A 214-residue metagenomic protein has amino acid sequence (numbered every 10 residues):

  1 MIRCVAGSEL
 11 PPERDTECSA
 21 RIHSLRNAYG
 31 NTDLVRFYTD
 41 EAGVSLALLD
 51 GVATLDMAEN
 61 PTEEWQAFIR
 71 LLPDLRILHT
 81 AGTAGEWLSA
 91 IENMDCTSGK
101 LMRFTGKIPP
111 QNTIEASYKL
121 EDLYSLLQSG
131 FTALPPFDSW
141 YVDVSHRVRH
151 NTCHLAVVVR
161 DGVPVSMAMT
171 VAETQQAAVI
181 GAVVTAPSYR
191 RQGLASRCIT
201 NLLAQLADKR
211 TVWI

Functional and structural regions predicted by a protein language model:
M1-R21, L101, G106-S139: Short amphipathic alpha-helix that is part of the acyltransferase structural core
I2, A20-P73, S166-G181: Conserved donor-binding loop and adjoining core beta-sheet/short helix segment in diverse acyl/aminoacyl transferases
E17-N27, L78-G82, P135-V144: A short, aromatic/hydrophobic, helix- or strand-capping loop or linear motif that either lines the entrance/gate
D33, L75, C153, D208-T211: Short, high-confidence coil segments that cap the C-terminus of an alpha-helix and link into the following beta-strand
R36-D40, L155-V159, W213: Cytosolic beta-strand hydrophobic patch enriched in CBS
L49-N112, I214: Acyl-donor-binding surface of acyltransferase catalytic domains
P61-L71, G181-T185, R191-L206: Conserved acetyl-CoA-binding loop-helix of GNAT-fold acetyltransferases
S139-V184: A conserved beta-strand-loop-helix scaffold within acyl/acetyltransferase catalytic domains
